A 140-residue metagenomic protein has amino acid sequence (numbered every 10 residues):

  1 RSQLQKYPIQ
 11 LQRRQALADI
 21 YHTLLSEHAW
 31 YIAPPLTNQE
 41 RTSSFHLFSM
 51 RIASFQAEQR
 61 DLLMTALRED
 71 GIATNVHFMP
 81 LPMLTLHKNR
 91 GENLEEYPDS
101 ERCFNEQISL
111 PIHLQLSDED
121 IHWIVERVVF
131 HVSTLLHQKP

Functional and structural regions predicted by a protein language model:
R1-P140: PLP-dependent aminotransferase class I/II
